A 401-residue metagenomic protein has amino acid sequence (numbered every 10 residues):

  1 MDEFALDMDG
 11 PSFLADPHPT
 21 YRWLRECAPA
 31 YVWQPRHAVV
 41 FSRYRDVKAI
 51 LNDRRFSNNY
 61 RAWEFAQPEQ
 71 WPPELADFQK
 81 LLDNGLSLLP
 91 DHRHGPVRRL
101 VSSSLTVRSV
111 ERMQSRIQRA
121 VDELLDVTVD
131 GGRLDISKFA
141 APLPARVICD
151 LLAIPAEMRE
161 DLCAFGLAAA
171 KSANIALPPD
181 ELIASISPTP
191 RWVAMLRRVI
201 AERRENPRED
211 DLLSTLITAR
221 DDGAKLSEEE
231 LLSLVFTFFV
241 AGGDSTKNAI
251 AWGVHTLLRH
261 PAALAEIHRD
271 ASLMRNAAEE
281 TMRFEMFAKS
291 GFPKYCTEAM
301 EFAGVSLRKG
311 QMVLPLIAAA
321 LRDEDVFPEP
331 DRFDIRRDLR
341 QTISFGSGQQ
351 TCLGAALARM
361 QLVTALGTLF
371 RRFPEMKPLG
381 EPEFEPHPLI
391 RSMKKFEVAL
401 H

Functional and structural regions predicted by a protein language model:
M1-H401: Cytochrome P450
